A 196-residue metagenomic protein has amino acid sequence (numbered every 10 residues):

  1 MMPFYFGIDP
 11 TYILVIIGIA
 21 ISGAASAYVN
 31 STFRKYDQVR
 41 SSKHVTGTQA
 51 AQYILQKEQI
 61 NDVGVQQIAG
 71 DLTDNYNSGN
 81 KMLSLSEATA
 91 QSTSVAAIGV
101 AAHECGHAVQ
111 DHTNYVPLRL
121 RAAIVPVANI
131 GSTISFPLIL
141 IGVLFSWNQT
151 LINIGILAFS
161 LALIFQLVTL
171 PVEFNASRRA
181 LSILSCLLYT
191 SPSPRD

Functional and structural regions predicted by a protein language model:
M1-I8: Short, strongly hydrophobic alpha-helical membrane anchors
V39-Q56, L181-Y189: Membrane-cytosol interface motif
A51, H103, A176: Residue-level signature of catalytic and energy-coupling elements of molecular machines, predominantly ATP/GTP-dependent
I68-M82: Catalytic zinc-binding patch centered on the HExxH motif and its immediate surroundings that defines zinc-dependent
E87-I98: Short pre-active-site segment immediately N-terminal to the catalytic Zn-binding motif
G99-D111: Active-site recognition of the HExxH zinc-binding catalytic motif
V127-L187: Metalloprotease/metallohydrolase-associated module, dominated by Zn2+-dependent proteases
Y189-D196: Conserved small/polar residues in nucleotide/adenosyl-binding loops
